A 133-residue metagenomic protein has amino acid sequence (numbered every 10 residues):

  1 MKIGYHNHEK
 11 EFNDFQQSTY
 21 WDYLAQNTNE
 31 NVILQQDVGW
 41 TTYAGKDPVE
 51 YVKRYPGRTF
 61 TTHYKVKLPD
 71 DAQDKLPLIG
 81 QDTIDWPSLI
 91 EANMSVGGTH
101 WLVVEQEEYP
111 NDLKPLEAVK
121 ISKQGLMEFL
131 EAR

Functional and structural regions predicted by a protein language model:
M1-K2, W40: Structural motif corresponding to the early beta-alpha repeats
K2-N13, Y20-W21: Conserved anion-binding
K2-Y5, N31-Q35: Short, structured loop/turn "capping" segments at alpha-beta junctions
F15-I33, W40-R133: Histidine-acidic metal/acid-base catalytic patches
